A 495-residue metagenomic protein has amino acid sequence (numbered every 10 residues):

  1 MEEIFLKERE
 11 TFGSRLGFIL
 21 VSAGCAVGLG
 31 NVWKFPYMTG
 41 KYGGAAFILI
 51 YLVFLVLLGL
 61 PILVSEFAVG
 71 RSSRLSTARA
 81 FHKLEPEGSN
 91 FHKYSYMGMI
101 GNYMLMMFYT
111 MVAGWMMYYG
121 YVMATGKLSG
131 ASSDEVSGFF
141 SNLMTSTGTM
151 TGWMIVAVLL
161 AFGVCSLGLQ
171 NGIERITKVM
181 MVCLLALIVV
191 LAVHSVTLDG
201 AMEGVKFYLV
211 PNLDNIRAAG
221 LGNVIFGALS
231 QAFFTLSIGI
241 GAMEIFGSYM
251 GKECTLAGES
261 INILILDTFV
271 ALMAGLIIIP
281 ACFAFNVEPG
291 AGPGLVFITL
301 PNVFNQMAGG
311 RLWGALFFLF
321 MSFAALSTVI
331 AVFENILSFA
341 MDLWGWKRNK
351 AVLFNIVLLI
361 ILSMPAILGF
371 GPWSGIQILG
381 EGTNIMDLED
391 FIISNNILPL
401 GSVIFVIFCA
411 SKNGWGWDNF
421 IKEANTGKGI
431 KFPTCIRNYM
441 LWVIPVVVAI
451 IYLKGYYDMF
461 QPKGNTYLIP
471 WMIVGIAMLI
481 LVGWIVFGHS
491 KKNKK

Functional and structural regions predicted by a protein language model:
M1-W33, I62-F67, R71-Y96, G251-T255 (+1 more regions): Membrane-interface "cap" regions at the ends of multi-pass membrane proteins
E2-F12, E174, K178-L326, I330-A331 (+3 more regions): Membrane-embedded translocation segments of transport machinery
L6-R9, M38-Y42, S72-M97, T110-Q170 (+6 more regions): Inter-helical loop and helix-membrane interface segments of multi-pass membrane transporters/permeases
T11-S22, F47-I50, S89-Y103, T151-A157 (+6 more regions): Select transmembrane alpha-helical segments in multipass membrane proteins
L16-F54, G241-G247, G258-I261, I265-L266 (+2 more regions): Transmembrane helix-boundary motif of multi-pass solute transporters/channels
G17-I19, C25, T147, T151-G152 (+5 more regions): Loop-to-transmembrane helix boundary motifs in multi-pass membrane proteins
M38-Y42, N90-M106, S141, T145 (+5 more regions): Membrane-water interface regions at transmembrane-helix termini and the short interhelical loops of multi-pass membrane
Y94-M99, W344-I356, F391-Y452, G464-I469 (+1 more regions): C-terminal membrane-solvent junction of multi-pass transporters and transport-like membrane proteins
